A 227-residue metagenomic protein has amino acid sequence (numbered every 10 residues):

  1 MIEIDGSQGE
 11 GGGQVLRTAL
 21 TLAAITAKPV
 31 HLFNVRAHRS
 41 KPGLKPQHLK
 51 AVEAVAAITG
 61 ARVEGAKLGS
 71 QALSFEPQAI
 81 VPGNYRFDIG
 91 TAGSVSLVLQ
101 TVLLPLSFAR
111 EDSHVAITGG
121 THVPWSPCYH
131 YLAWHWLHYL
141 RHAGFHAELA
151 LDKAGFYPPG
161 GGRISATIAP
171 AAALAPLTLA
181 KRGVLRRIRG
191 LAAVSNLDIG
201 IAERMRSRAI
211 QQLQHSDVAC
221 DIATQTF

Functional and structural regions predicted by a protein language model:
M1-A23: N-terminal basic/disordered segments at the start of proteins
I4-G11, A37-P42, N84-A92, T121-S126: A short glycine/serine-rich beta->alpha loop
L16-H31, A54-I58, S74-I80, V95-A116 (+2 more regions): Proline/glycine-anchored alpha-helix kink/cap motifs
L44, H48-Y85: Glycine-rich nucleotide/cofactor/substrate-binding loop typically near the N-terminus or early in the first domain
R62-A66, D112-S113, H146-A154, L213-F227: Flexible, glycine/charged-enriched surface loops at secondary-structure junctions
G65-A66, R110-Y139, A154-F156: Conserved thiamine diphosphate
G69-Q71, G93-Q100, A202, S207-I210 (+1 more regions): Ordered, amphipathic secondary-structure segments that act as subunit-interaction surfaces in large macromolecular
E76, I80-P82, D88-A92, F108 (+2 more regions): Phosphate/diphosphate-binding glycine-rich loops and adjacent basic-rich segments that engage nucleotide
